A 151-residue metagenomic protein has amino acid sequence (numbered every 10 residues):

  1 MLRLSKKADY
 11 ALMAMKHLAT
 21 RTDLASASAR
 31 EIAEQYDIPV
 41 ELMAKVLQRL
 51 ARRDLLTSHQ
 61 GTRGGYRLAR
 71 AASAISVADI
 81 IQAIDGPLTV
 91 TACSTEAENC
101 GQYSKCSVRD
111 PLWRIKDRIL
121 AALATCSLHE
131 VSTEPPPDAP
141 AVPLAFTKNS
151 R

Functional and structural regions predicted by a protein language model:
L2, K6, Y10-I38, T57: N-terminal helix-turn-helix DNA-binding core of bacterial DNA-binding proteins
L18, V46-A51: Basic amphipathic alpha-helical segments that dock to polyanions
E34, A51-R52: Alpha-helical residues within the helix-turn-helix
D54-A69: Beta-hairpin "wing" of winged helix-turn-helix
A72-A97, V108-R118: Conserved segment of winged-helix/HTH DNA-binding domains
A97-R151: C-terminal regulatory/oligomerization modules of transcriptional regulators
